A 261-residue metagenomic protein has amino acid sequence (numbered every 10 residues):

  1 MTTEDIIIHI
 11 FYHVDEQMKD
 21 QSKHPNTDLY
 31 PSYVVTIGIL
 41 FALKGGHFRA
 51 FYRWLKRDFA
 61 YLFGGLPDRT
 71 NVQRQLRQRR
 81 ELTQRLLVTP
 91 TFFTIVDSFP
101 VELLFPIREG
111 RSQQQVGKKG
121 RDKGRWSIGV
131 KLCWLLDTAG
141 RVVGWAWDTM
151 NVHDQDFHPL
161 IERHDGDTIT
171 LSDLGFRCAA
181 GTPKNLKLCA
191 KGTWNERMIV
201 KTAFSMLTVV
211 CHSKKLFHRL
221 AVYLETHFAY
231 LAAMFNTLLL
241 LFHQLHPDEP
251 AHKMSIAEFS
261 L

Functional and structural regions predicted by a protein language model:
M1-L261: Short alpha-helical elements
